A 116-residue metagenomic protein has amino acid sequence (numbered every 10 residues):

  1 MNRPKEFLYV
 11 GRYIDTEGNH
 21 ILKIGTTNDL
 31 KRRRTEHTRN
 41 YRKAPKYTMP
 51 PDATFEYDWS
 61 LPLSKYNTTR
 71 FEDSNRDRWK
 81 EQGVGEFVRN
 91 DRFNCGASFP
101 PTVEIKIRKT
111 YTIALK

Functional and structural regions predicted by a protein language model:
M1-K116: Non-catalytic accessory segments flanking enzymatic or RNA/DNA-binding domains
